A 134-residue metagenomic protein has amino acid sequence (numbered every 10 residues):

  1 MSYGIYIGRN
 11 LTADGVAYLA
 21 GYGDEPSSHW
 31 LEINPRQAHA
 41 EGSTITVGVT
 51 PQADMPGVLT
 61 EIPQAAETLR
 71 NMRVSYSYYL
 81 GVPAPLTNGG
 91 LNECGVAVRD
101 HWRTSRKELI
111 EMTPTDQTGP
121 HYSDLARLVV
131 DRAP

Functional and structural regions predicted by a protein language model:
S2-S123: A contiguous strand-loop segment
G119-P134: A conserved hydrophobic secondary-structure block that centers on an alpha-helix together with its immediately flanking
